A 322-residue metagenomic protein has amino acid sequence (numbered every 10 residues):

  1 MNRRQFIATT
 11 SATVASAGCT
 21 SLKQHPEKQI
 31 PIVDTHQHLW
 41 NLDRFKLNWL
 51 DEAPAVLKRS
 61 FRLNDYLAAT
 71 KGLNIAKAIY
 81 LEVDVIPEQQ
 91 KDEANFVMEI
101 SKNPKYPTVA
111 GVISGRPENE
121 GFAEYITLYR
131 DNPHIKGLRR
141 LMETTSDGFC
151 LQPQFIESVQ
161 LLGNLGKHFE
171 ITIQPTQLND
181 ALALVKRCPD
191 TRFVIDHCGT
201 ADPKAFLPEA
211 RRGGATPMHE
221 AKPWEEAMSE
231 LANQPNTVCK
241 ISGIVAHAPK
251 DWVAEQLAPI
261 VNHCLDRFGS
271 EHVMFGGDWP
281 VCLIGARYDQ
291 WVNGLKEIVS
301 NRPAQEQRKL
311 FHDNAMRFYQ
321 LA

Functional and structural regions predicted by a protein language model:
R3-P26, I30-T35, F45, D51 (+4 more regions): Mid-to-C-terminal alpha-helical segments outside catalytic/metal-binding sites
I32-D34, K77-I79, T108-V112, I135-G137 (+4 more regions): Structural preference for beta-strand elements that scaffold enzyme active sites
H36-W40, T172, H197: Histidine-centered divalent metal-coordination motifs
W40-D43, V85-E88, E118-E120, E143-S146 (+4 more regions): Active-site environment of divalent metal-dependent phosphoester hydrolases
N41-I79, N132-R139, T191-R192, G199-K204 (+3 more regions): Active-site gating loops and adjacent loop-to-helix segments of metal-dependent hydrolytic enzymes
E88-P104, V194-I195, L257-D266, W291-I298: Short, electropositive alpha-helical surface patch
E88-Q177, A183-R187, M218-H219, K240-I244: Active-site gating/metal-coordination segments in enzymes
P203, A210-A322: H/E-rich (His + Asp/Glu) clusters that bind or coordinate divalent metals
